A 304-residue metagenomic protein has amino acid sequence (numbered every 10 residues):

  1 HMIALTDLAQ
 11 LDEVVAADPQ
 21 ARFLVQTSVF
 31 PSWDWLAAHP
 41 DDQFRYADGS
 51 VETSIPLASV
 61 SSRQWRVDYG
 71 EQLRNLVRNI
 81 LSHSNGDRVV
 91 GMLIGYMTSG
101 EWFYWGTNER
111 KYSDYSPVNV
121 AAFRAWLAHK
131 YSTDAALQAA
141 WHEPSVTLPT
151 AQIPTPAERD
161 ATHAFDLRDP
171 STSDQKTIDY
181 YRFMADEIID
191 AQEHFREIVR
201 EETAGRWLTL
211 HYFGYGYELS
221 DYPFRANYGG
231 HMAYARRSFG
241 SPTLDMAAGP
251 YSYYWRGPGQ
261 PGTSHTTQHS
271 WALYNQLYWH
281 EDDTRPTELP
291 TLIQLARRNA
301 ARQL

Functional and structural regions predicted by a protein language model:
H1, L24-S28, L93-G95, L210-F213 (+2 more regions): A cross-family glycoside hydrolase active-site/sugar-binding cleft signature
H1-G70, A248: N-terminal substrate-binding region of glycoside hydrolase catalytic domains
M2-T6, Q64-D68, F183, E187 (+1 more regions): Alpha-helix N-cap and loop-to-helix initiation/capping positions
D7-L11, L73, S116, V120 (+2 more regions): Amphipathic alpha-helical segments in well-structured domains
L8-D18, V77-S84, Y234-R236, S264-A272: Short amphipathic alpha-helices and their capping/turn segments at secondary-structure boundaries
W33-W35, W102-F103, R256-G259: Extracytoplasmic/secreted cell-surface and envelope-processing proteins
D42-G240, L244-Y253: Polysaccharide-binding and catalytic clefts of secreted carbohydrate-active enzymes
E193-T209, G229-L304: Catalytic-core region of carbohydrate-active enzymes that cleave or remodel glycosidic bonds
